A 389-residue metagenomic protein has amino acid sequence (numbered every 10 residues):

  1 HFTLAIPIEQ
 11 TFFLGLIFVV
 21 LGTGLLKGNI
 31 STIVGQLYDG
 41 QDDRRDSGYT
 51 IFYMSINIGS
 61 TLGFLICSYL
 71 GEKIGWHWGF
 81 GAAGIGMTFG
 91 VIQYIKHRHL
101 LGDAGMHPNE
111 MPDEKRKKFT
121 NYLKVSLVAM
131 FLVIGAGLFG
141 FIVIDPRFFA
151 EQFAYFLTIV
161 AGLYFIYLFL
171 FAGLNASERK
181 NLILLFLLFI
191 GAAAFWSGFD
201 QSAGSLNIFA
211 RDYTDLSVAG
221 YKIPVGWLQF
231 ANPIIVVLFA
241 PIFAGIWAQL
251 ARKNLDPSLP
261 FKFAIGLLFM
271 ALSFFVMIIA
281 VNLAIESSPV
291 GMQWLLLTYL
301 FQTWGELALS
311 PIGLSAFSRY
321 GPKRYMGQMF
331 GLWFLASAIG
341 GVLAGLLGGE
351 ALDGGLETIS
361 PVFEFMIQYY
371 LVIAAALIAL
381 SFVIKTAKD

Functional and structural regions predicted by a protein language model:
H1-F13, I265-S287: C-terminal ends and interior cores of transmembrane alpha-helices in multi-pass membrane transporters/permeases
Q10-L26, F189, E286-A308: Hydrophobic core of transmembrane alpha-helices in multi-pass small-molecule transporters, especially MFS/SLC-type
L25-D39, L307-G321: Intracellular juxtamembrane helix-capping segments at the cytosolic ends of symmetry-related transmembrane helices
G40, G71-N207, D212-S217, A248-K253 (+1 more regions): Intracellular loop-helix junctions on the cytosolic face of multi-pass helical membrane proteins
G40-F52, F80, K222, M292-Q293 (+2 more regions): Loop-to-transmembrane helix entry/capping segments in MFS-fold secondary transporters and related SLC/MFSD carriers
R44-L65, G71, G79-G90, Q229-V236 (+1 more regions): Glycine-rich segments within core transmembrane alpha-helices of 12-TM secondary carriers
Y69-I85, F141-F153, L255-F261, V290 (+1 more regions): A membrane-interface helix-boundary motif in multi-pass transporters
K96, L157-F169, Y221-A251, I265-F274: Transmembrane alpha-helices of Major Facilitator/SLC transporters
